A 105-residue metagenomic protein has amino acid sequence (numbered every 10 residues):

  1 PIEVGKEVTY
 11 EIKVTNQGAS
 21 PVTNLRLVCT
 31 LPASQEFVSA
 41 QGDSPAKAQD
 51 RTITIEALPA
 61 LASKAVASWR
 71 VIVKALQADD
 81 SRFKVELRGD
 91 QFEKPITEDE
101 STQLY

Functional and structural regions predicted by a protein language model:
P1-Y105: Exported/extracytosolic protein signature
